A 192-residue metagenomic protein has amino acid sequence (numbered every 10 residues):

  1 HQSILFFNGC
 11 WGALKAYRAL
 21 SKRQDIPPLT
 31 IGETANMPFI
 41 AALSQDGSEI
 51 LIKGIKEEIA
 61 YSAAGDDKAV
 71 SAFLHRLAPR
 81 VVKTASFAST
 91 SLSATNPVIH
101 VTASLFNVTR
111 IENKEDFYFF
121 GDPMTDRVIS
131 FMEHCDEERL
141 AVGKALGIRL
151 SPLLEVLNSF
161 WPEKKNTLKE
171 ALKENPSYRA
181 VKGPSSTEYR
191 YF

Functional and structural regions predicted by a protein language model:
H1-S44: Rossmann-like NAD(P)(H) cofactor-binding subdomain of soluble oxidoreductases
I4-N8, P123-F131, R190-F192: Conserved aromatic-histidine-acidic binding/catalytic patches
K15, A19, F73, E138-A141: Alpha-helical scaffold segments in soluble metabolic enzymes
P38-F131, C135: Substrate/ligand-engaging "lid" and interaction regions
F106-F120, K169-F192: A hydrophobic C-terminal alpha-helical subdomain
T125-V128, H134-P176, E188: Small-residue-rich helix-loop
